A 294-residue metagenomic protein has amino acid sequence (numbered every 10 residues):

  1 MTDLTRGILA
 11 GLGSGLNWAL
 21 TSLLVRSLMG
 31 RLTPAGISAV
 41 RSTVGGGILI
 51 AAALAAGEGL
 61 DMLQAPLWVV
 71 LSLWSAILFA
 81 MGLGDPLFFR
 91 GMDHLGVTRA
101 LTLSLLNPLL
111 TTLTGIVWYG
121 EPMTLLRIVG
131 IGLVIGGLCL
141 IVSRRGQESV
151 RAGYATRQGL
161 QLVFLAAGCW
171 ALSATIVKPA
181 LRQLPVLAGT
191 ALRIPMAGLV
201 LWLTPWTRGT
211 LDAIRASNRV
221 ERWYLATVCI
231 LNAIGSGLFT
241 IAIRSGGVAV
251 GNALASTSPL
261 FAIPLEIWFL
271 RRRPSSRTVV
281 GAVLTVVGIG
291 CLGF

Functional and structural regions predicted by a protein language model:
M1-N17, S22-G36, V40-S75, D85-L95 (+4 more regions): Membrane-interface interhelical linkers
M1-R6, E58-Q64, T114-L126, L181-L184 (+2 more regions): Helix-coil boundary and interhelical linker segments in multi-pass alpha-helical membrane proteins
G13, V40-R41, L103-L106, L125-V129 (+4 more regions): Hydrophobic core positions of alpha-helical segments in small-molecule transporters and transporter systems
A19, I50, I77-G82, P108-L113 (+7 more regions): Hydrophobic/small/kink-forming positions within alpha-helical transmembrane segments of polytopic membrane proteins
A35-G36, T98, T124, L187-A188 (+2 more regions): Residues that define the loop-to-transmembrane-helix transition and helix capping in multi-pass membrane transporters
V44-L49, L103-V117, G132, M196-V200 (+4 more regions): Alpha-helical transmembrane segments of compact multi-pass small-molecule transporters, enriched in specific families
L49, T114-Y119, L126-R145, R277-F294: Hydrophobic transmembrane alpha-helices of multi-pass small-molecule transport proteins
T156-Q183, L187, A226: Selected transmembrane alpha-helices and immediately adjacent juxtamembrane segments of polytopic inner-membrane
